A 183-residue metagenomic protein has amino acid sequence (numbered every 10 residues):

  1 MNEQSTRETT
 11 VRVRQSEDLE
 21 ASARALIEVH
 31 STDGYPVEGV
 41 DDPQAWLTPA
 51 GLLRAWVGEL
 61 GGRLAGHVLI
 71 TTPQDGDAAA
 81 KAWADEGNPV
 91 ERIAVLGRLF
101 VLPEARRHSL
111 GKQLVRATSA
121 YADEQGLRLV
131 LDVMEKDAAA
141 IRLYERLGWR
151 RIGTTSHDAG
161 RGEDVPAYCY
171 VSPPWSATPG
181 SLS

Functional and structural regions predicted by a protein language model:
E8-R24: A short beta-loop-alpha structural element at the N-terminal edge of CoA-dependent acyl/N-acetyltransferase catalytic
D33-L64, L69: Active-site rim helix/loop that mediates acceptor-substrate recognition in acyltransferases
L53-V57, H67, R98, V130 (+1 more regions): Short hydrophobic/aromatic beta-strand element in the GNAT-like acyltransferase core that lines or flanks the acyl-donor
H67-R98, D158-E163: Conserved acyl-donor/pantetheine-binding loop and adjacent beta-alpha core of acyl/acetyltransferases and related
V101, R107-A120, R142, R146: Conserved acetyl-CoA-binding loop-helix of GNAT-fold acetyltransferases
R106, L131-I141, H157-A167, V171: Conserved beta-strand-loop-alpha-helix junction that forms the acyl-donor binding cleft
K112, E124, K136-G153, G160-G162: Conserved active-site alpha-helix within GNAT-family acetyltransferase domains
A122-V133: Conserved GNAT acetyl-CoA-binding A-motif
